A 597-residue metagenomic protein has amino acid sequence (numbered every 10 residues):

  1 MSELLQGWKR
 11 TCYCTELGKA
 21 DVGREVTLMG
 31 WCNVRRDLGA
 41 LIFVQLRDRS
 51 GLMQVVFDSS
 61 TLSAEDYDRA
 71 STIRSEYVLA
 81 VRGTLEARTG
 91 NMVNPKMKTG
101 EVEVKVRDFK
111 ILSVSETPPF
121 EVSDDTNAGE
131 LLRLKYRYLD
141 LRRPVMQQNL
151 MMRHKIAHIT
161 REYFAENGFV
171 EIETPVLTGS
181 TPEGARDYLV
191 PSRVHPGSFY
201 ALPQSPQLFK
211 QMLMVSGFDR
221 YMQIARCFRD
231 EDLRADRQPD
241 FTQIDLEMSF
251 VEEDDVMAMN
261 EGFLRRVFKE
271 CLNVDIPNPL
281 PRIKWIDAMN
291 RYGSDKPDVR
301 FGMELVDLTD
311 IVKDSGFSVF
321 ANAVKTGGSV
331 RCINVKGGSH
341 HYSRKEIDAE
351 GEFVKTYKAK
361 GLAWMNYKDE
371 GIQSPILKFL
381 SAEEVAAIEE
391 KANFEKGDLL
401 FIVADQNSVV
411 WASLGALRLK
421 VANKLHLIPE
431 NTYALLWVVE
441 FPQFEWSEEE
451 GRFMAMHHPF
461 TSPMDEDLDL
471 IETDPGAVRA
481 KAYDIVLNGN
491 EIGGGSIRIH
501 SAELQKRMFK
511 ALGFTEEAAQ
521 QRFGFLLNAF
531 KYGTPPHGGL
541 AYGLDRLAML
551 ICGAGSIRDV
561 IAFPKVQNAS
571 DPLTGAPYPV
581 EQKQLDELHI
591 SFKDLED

Functional and structural regions predicted by a protein language model:
M1-D597: Class II aminoacyl-tRNA synthetase catalytic cores and aaRS-like
